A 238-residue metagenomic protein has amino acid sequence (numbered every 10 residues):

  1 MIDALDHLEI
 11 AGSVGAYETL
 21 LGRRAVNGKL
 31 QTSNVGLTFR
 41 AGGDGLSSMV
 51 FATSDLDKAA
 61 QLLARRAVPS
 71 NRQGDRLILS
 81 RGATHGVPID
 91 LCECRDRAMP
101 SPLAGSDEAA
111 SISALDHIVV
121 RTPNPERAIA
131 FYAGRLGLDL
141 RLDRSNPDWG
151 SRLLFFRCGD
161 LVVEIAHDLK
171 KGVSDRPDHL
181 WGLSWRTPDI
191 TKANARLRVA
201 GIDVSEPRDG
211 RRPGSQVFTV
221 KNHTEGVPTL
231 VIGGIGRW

Functional and structural regions predicted by a protein language model:
M1-G12, T38, D57-A114, S145-E164 (+2 more regions): Vicinal oxygen chelate
M1-S47, S54: The feature marks the first
L5-H7, D44-S48, S113-H117, D178-G182: Short, solvent-exposed beta-strand edge segments and adjacent coil->beta transition regions
S13-E18, D55-Q61, D189-A195: Short, conserved charged micro-motifs
G15-L21, L63, A128-A133, F156 (+1 more regions): Conserved active-site tyrosine of GNAT-family acetyltransferases
T19-V26, A67-V68, G134-R141, A200-D203: Conserved acetyl-CoA-binding loop of GNAT-fold acetyltransferases
R40, V50-S54, V68, F131 (+4 more regions): A structural feature that tracks compact, well-ordered secondary-structure segments with a strong bias toward
S113-A114, I118-R176: A mid-sequence, solvent-exposed acidic-amphipathic segment
